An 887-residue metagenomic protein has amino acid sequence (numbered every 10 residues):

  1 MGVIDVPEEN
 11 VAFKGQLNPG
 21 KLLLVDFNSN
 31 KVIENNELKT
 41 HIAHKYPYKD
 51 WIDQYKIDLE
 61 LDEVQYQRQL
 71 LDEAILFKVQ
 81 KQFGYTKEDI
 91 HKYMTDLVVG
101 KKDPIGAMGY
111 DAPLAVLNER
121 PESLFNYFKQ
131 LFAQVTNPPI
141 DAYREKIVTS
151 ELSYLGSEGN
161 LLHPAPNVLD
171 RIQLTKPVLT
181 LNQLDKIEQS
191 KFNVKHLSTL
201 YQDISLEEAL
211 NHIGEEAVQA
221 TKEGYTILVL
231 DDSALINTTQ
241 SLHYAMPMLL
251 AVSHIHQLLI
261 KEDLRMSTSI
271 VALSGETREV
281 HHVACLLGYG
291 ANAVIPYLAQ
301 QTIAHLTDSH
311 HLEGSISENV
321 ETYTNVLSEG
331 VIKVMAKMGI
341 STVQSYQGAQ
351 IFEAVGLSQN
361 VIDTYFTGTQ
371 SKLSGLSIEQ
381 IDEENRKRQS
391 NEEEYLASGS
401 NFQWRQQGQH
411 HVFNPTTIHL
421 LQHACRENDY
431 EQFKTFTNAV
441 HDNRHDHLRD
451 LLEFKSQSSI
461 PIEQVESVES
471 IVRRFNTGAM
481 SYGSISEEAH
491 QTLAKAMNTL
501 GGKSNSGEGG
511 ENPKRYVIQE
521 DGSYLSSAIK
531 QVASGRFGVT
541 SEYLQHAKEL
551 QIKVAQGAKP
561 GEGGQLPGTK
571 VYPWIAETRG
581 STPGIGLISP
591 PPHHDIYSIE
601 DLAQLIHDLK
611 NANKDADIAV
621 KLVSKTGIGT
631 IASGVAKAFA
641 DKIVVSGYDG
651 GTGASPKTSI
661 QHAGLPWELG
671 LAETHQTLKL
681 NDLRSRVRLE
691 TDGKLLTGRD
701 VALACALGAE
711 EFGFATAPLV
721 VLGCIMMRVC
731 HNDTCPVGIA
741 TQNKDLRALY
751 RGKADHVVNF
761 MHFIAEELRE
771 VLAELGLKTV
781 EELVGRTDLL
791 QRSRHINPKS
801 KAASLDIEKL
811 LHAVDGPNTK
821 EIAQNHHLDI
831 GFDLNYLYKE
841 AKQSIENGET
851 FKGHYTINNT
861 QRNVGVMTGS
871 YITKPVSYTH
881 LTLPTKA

Functional and structural regions predicted by a protein language model:
M1-L22, V32-D58, E511, Q565-P583: Extended active-site and interfacial segments that coordinate phosphate-rich ligands in large catalytic machineries
G2-E34, Q257, K261-Y297, Q301 (+10 more regions): Phosphate/diphosphate-binding loops
N36-L206, H282-V283, G314-I529, S534 (+4 more regions): Flexible, glycine-rich loop/tail regions that form catalytic "lids" or insertion modules at the edges of active sites
L197-L210, V271-T277, M480-S486, P592-D595 (+2 more regions): Active-site mouth loops of central-metabolism enzymes
L200-Q202, S233, L273-T277, A299 (+6 more regions): Active-site beta-loop-alpha junctions enriched in small/polar residues
Q202-E207, N237-M246, D308-N319, D521-S526 (+4 more regions): Glycine-rich tight-turn/loop motif centered on a GG-T
G214-D231, M266, A284-N292, L544 (+6 more regions): Alpha/beta enzyme core
T879-T885: Conserved small/polar residues in nucleotide/adenosyl-binding loops
